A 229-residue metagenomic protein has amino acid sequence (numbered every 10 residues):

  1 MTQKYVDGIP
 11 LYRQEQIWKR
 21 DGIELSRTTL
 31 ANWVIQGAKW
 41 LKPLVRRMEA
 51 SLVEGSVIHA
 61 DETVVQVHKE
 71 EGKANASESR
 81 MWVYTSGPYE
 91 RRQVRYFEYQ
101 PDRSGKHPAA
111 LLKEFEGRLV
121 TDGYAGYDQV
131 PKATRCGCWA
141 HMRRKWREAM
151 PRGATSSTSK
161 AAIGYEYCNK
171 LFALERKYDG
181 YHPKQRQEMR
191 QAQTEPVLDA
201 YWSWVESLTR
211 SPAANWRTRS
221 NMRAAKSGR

Functional and structural regions predicted by a protein language model:
M1-R229: Catalytic center-proximal scaffold of phosphoryl-transfer enzymes
